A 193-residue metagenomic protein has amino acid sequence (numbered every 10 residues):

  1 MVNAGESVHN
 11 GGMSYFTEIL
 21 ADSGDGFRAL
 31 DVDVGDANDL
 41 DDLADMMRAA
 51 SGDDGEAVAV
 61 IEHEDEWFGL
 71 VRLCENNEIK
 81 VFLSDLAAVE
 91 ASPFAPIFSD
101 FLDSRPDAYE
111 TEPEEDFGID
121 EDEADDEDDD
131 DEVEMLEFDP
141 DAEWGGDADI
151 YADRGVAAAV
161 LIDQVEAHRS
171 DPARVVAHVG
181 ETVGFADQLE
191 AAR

Functional and structural regions predicted by a protein language model:
M1-A21, D187-R193: Actinobacteria-biased recognition of intrinsically disordered, low-complexity terminal regions
M1-G12, V60, W67-L70, F117-P140: Polar low-complexity intrinsically disordered regions
A4, N10-G12, D25-F101: Compact, well-ordered interaction domains used in eukaryotic information-processing assemblies
A4, Y15-T17, D53-G55, L83 (+4 more regions): Sparse, context-dependent recognition of short Cys/His-centered cofactor- or disulfide-binding micro-motifs
Y15-E18, D22, D45, L73 (+3 more regions): Amphipathic, alpha-helical segments enriched in basic
T17-I19, V58, W67-R72, F82 (+2 more regions): Long, contiguous hydrophobic alpha-helical segments, chiefly transmembrane helices and signal peptides
E90-R193: Charged, compositionally biased boundary regions
